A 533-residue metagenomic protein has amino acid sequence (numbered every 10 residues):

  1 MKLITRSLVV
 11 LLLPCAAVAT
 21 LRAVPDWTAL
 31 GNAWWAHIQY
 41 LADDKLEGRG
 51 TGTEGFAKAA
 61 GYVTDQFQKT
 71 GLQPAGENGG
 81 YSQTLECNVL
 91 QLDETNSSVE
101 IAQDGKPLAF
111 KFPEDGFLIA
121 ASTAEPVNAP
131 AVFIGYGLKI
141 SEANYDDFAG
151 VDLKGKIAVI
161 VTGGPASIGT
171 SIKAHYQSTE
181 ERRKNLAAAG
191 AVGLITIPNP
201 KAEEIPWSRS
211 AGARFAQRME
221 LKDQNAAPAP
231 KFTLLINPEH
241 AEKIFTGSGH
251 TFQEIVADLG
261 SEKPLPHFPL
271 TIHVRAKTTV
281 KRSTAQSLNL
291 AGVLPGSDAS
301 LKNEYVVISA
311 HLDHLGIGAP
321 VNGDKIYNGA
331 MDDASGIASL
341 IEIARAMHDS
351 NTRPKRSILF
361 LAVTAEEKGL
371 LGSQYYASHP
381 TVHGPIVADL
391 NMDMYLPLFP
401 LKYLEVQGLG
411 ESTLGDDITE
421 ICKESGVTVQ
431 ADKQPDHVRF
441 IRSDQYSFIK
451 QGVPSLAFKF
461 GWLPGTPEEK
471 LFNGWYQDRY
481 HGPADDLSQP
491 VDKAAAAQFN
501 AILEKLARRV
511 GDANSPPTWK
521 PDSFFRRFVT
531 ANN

Functional and structural regions predicted by a protein language model:
A19-G76, G247, N303-Y305, K520: N-terminal hydrophobic or amphipathic helices/low-complexity stretches enriched in small/hydrophobic/Pro/Gly
V24-T28, D44-E54, E86, L118-S122 (+10 more regions): Second-shell loop/turn segments in exported
A36, E47-P165, L270, Q286-S287 (+1 more regions): Noncatalytic luminal/extracellular "stalk/propeptide" segments of secretory-pathway proteins
D104, P113-D146, G150, N225-G329 (+2 more regions): Soluble metallo-hydrolase cores and metallopeptidase-like ectodomains found primarily in the secretory/periplasmic
A109-F110, L221-D223, P228-E254, V363-L471: Metal-dependent peptidase/peptidase-like ectodomains
F110-N225, A229-F232, P295, Y305 (+2 more regions): Extracellular/luminal Protease-associated
H175-E181, N185, A202, G316 (+1 more regions): Acidic/histidine-rich catalytic neighborhood of metal-dependent amide-processing enzymes
A187, P198, G260, H267 (+1 more regions): Active-site-adjacent substrate-binding region of metalloamidase/peptidase-like peptide-processing proteins
